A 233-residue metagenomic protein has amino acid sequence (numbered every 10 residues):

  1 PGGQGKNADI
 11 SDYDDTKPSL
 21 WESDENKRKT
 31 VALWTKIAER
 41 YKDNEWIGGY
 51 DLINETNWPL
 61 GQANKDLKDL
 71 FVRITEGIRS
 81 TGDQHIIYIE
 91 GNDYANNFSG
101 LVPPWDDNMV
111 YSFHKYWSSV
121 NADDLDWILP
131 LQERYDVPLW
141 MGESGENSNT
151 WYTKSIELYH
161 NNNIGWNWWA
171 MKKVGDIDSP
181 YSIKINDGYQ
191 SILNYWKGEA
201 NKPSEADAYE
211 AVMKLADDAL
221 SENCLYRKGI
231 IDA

Functional and structural regions predicted by a protein language model:
P1-S99: Active-site mouth of glycoside hydrolases
A63, L70-I87, G91-A233: Substrate-binding clefts and catalytic carboxylate motifs of secreted carbohydrate-active enzymes
